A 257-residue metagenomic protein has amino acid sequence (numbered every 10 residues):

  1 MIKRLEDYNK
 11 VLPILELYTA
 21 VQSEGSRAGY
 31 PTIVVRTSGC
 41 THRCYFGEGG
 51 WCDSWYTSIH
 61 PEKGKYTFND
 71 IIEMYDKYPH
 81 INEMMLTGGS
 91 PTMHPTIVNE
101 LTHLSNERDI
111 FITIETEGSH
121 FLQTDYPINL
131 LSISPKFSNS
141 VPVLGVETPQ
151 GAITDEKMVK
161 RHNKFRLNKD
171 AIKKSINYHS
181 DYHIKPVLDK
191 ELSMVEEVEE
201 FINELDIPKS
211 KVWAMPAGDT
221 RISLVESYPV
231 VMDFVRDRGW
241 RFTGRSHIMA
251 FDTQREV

Functional and structural regions predicted by a protein language model:
M1-V21, P31-T32, S38, H42 (+1 more regions): Conserved Radical SAM active-site core
S26-A28: A short catalytic or substrate-binding loop motif that flags glycine-/basic-rich loops and adjacent residues that bind
I72, E83, T92-V257: Conserved AdoMet/S-adenosylmethionine-binding subsite of the radical SAM
